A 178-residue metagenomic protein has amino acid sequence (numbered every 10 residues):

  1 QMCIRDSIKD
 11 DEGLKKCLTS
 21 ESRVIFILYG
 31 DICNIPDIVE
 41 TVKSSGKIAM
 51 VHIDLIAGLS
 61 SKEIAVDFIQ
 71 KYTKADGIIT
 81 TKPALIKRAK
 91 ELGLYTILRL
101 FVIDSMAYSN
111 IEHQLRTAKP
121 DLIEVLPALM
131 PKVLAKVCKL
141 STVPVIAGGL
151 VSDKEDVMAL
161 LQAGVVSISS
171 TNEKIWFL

Functional and structural regions predicted by a protein language model:
M2-I4: Short, small-residue-biased leader/transition segments that mark boundaries at the very start of proteins
D6-K9, R23-I32, M50-G58, T73-P83 (+3 more regions): Catalytic beta/alpha-barrel core
S7-L18, K62-F68, M106-Q114, D153-V157: Short, acidic/polar
G13, A84-L85, K174: Alpha-helix capping/helix-boundary segments
C17, K82, L160: Conserved, mostly hydrophobic/aromatic
T19-I25, Y72-A75, E91-I97, R116-L122 (+2 more regions): Glycine-enriched alpha-helix->loop->beta-strand junction motifs that scaffold or abut catalytic
I27-G30, P127-V133, G149-L178: Glycine-rich phosphate-binding active-site loops on the catalytic face of alpha/beta enzymes
I38-L55, K62-I64, K71-T73, E91-R99 (+1 more regions): Alpha-helix-loop-beta-strand connector modules within alpha/beta enzyme cores
